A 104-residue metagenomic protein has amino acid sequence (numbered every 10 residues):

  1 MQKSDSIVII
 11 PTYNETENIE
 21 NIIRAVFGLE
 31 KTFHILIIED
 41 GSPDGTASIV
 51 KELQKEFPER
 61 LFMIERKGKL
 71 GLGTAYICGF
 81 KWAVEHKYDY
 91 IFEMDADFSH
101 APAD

Functional and structural regions predicted by a protein language model:
M1-A25: N-proximal low-complexity "stem/linker" segments adjacent to membrane-targeting elements
E17-N21, D44-L53: Acidic helix N-cap motif at the loop->helix transition within catalytic regions of sugar-transfer enzymes
N18, H100-D104: Substrate-positioning beta->alpha
R24-F33: Short, acidic, metal-binding catalytic loop of nucleotide-sugar glycosyltransferases
F33-S42, I64-E65, M94: Short beta-strand/loop segment that forms part of the nucleotide-sugar
E39-S48, F98: A conserved acidic beta->alpha catalytic loop
A47-H86: Conserved donor nucleotide-binding strand/loop of the catalytic core
Y88-S99: Short beta-strand-to-loop acidic/aromatic patch adjacent to the donor-nucleotide binding site
